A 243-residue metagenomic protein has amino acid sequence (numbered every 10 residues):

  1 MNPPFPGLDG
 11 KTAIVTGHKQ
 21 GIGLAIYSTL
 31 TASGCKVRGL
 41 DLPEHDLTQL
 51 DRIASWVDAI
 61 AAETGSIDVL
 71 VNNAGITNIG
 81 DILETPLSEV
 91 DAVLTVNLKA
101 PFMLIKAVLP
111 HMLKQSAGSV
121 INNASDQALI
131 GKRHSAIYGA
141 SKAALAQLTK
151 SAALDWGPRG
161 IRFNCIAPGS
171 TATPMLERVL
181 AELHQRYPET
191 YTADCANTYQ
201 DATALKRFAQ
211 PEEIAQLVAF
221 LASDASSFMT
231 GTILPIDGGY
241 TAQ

Functional and structural regions predicted by a protein language model:
N2-F5, I130, V218-A219, T230-Q243: Short C-terminal tail/terminal secondary-structure segment of NAD(P)H-dependent dehydrogenase/reductase domains
K19: Conserved glycine-rich cofactor-binding loop
D81-I82, E89-L94, Y199: Substrate-binding pocket helix/loop in short-chain dehydrogenase/reductase
I105, S141, T149: Active-site helix of classical SDR
P110, L154-D155, S227: Alpha-helical segment proximal to the catalytic Tyr-Lys
S125: Residue(s) in the substrate-gating loop at a strand-loop-helix junction that position the organic substrate next
G157, R162, M229-G231: Short, small/polar-rich loop/turn modules that mediate ligand/substrate recognition or access, typified
